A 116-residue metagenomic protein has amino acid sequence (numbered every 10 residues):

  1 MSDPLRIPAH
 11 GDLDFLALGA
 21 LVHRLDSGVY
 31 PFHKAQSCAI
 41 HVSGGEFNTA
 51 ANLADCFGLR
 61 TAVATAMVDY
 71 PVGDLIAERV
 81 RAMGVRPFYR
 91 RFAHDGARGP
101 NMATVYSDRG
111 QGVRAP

Functional and structural regions predicted by a protein language model:
M1-K34: Positively charged, low-complexity intrinsically disordered leader regions
F15, E46-A50, G73: A general structural signal for well-ordered alpha-helical segments in protein cores
R24-L25, C56, M83: Change "in soluble alpha/beta enzymes" to "in soluble alpha/beta proteins
K34-S43: Short pre-catalytic strand/loop immediately N-terminal to key active-site residues, enriched for Gly-Thr
H41, N48-R60, S107: Alpha-helix C-terminal capping segments
G45-E46, N101: Short glycine/serine/threonine-rich phosphate/pyrophosphate-binding segments that cradle anionic phosphate groups
R60-P116: Conserved N-terminal subdomain of the carbohydrate kinase-like
